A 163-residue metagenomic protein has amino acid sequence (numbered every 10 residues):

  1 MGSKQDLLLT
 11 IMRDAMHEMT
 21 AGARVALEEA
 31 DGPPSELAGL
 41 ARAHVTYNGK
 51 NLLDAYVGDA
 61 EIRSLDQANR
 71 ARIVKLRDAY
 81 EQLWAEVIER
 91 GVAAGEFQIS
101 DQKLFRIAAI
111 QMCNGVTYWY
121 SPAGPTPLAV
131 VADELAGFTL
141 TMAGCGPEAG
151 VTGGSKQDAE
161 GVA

Functional and structural regions predicted by a protein language model:
M1-L8: HTH DNA-binding helix-turn interface
L9, R13, A21, A60: Phosphate-coordinating loops and pocket residues in cytosolic domains that bind phosphorylated ligands
T10, R24-L53, F105-A109: Hydrophobic alpha-helical connector segments
D14-A21, A68-A93, K103-I107, D133: Amphipathic alpha-helical packing segments from all-alpha helical-bundle domains
A26, A30, D59-I62, Y120-A123: Secondary-structure edge/capping motif, primarily at the C-terminal ends of alpha-helices and the immediately following
A43-T46, K50, E81-A94, I110-M112 (+1 more regions): C-terminal peripheral helix-coil segments that are non-catalytic and often amphipathic
G49-A68: Amphipathic alpha-helical segments used for helix-helix packing
